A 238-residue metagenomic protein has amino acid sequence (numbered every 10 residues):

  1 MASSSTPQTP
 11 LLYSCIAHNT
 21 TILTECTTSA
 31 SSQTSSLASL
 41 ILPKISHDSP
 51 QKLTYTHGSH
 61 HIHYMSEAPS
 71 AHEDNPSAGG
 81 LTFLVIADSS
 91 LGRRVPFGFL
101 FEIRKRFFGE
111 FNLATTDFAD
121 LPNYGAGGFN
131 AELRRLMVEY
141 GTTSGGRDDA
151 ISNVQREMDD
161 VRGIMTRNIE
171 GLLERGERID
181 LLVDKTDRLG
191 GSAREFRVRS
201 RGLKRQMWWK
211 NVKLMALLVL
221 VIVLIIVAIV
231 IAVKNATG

Functional and structural regions predicted by a protein language model:
M1-G146: Extended N-terminal soluble domains of membrane/secretory-pathway proteins
E132-G238: SNARE-motif-like long amphipathic alpha-helical rods in endomembrane trafficking proteins
